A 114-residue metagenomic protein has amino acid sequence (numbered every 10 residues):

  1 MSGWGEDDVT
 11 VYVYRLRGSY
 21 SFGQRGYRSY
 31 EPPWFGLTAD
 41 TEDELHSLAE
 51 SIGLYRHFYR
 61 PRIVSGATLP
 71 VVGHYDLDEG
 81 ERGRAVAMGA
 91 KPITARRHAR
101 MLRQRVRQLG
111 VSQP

Functional and structural regions predicted by a protein language model:
S2-T38: Short N-terminal "domain-start" leader segments that mark the transition from disordered tails or signal peptides into
G5, R28-P32, Y59-P70: Short, ordered beta-strand-loop transition motifs
D8, I52-P61, G89-A95: Short secondary-structure junctions
Y12-R15, E50-I52, A87, H98-A99: Extracytoplasmic glycan-interaction modules
Y20-F22, D43-S47, E81-V86: Short, surface-exposed beta-strand/loop "edge" segments at domain boundaries and coil↔beta transitions
T38-D40, Y75-D76: Short alpha-helix boundary/capping motifs
A39-A67: A short, structured beta-strand/loop element
V64-P114: Short, compact, well-ordered microdomains
